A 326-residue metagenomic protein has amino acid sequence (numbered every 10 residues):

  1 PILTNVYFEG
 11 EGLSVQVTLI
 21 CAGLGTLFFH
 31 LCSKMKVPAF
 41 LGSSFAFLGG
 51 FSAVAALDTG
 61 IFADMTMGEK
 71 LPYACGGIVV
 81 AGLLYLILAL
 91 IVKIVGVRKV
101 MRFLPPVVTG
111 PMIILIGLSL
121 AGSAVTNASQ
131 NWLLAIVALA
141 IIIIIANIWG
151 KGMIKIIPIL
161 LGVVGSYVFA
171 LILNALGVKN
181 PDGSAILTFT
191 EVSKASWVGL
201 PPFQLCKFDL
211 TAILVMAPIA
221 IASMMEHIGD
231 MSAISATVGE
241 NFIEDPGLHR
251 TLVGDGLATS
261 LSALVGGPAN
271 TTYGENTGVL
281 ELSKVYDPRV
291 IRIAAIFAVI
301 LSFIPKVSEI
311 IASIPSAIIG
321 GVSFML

Functional and structural regions predicted by a protein language model:
P1-P38, G49-G68: N-terminal signal-anchor module of multipass membrane proteins
L3-F28, V215-P288: Membrane-embedded helical hairpins/re-entrant loop segments and their flanking transmembrane helices within multi-pass
V6-G10, H30-V37, S260-L264, E275-L326: Hydrophobic alpha-helical bundle architecture
Y7-G10, L133, I141-L214, A220-G229: Flexible hinge motifs at transmembrane-helix junctions and intramembrane kinks/re-entrant loops in multi-pass membrane
G12-Q16, M35-F47, V100-T109, I154-L161 (+3 more regions): Short, non-helical or kinked segments that cap or interrupt transmembrane helices
I20-G25, G42-D58, L161, G266 (+2 more regions): Hydrophobic alpha-helical segments within and immediately flanking transmembrane helices of multi-pass membrane proteins
G25-V37, Y85-K99, I143-G152, M231-G239 (+1 more regions): C-terminal ends of transmembrane helices
A56, T66-L176, I293-L326: Membrane-embedded alpha-helical modules
